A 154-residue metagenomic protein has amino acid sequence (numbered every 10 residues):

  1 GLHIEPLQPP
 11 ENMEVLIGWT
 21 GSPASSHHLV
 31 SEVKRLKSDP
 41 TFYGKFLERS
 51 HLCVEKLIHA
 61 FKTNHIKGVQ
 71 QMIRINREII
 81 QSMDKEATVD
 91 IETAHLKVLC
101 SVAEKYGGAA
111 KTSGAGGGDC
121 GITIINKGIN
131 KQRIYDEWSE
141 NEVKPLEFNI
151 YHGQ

Functional and structural regions predicted by a protein language model:
G1-K111, I122-Q154: C-terminal nucleotide
G114-D119: Short Gly/Ser/Thr- and Asp/Glu-enriched loop/turn motifs at secondary-structure junctions
